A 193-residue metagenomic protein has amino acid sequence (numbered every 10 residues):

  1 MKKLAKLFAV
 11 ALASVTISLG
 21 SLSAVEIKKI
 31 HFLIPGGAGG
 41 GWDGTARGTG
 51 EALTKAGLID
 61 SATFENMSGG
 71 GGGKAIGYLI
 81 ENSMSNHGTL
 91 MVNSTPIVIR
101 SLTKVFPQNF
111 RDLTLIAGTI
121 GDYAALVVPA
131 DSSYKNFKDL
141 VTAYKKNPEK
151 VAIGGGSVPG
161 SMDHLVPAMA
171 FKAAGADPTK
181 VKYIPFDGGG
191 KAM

Functional and structural regions predicted by a protein language model:
M1-L7: Positively charged n-region of N-terminal signal peptides that target proteins for export
A9-S18: Bacterial N-terminal signal peptides
A24-D112, K150, P159, G175-M193: N-terminal (or domain-start) structured segment
V98-V105, T119-S133, V166-A173: Periplasmic solute-binding protein
T114-I153: A conserved helix-loop-strand patch within extracytoplasmic ligand-binding domains of the periplasmic binding
V158-V166: Secondary-structure junction motif
